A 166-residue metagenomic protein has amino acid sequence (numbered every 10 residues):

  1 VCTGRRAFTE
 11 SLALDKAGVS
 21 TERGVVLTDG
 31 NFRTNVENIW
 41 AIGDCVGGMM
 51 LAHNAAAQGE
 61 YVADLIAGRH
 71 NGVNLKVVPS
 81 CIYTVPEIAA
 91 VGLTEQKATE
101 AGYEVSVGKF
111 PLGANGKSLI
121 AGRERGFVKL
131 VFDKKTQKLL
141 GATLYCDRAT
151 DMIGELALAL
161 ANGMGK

Functional and structural regions predicted by a protein language model:
V1-I66: FAD-site-proximal beta/loop scaffold in flavoenzymes
G24, P79-S80, V128: Small-molecule pocket liners
V26, V78, F110-P111: Proline- and acidic/polar-enriched loop/turn elements at helix boundaries
R33-T34, N38, N74-L75, I120-G122: Solvent-exposed alpha-helices and their adjacent loops that cap or buttress functional pockets in soluble metabolic
N38, V78-P79, L140: Short amphipathic alpha-helical segments
I42-T99: A conserved FAD-binding loop/helix module that cradles the flavin
Y83-K166: Flexible, glycine-rich terminal cap/loop adjacent to redox cofactors in electron-transfer oxidoreductases
